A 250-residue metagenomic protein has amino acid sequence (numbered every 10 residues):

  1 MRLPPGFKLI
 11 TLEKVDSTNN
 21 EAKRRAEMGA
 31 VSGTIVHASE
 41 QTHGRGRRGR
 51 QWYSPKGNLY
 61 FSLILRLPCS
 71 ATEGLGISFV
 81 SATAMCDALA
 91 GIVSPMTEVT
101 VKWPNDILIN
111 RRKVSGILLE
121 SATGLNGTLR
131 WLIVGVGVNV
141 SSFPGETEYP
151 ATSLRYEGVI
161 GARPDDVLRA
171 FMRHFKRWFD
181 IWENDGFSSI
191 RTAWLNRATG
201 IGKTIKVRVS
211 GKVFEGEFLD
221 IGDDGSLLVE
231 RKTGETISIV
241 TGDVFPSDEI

Functional and structural regions predicted by a protein language model:
M1-T97, S115, T123, I237: N-terminal lobe of the biotin/lipoate ligase/transferase fold
P5, A71, G76-E98, I109-I250: Long, positively charged amphipathic alpha-helical accessory segments at protein N-termini or as interdomain linkers
